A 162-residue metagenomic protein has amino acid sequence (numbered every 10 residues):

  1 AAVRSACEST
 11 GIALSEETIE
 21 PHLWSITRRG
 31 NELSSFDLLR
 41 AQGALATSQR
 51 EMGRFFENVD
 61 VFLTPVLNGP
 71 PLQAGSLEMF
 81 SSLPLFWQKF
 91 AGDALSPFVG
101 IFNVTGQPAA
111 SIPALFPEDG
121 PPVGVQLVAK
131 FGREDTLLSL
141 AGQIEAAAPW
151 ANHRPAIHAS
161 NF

Functional and structural regions predicted by a protein language model:
A1, S81-S82, V128-A129: Short, hinge-like loop/turn segments at secondary-structure boundaries
A1-G53, P65, G69, A74 (+1 more regions): Short helix-loop capping/hinge segments that flank enzyme active sites or metal/cofactor-binding pockets
A1-L14, A91-S96, F131-A146: Short, basic, helix/turn surface patches
L39-Q42, R50, F98, N103-F162: Structural helix-boundary/capping segments
T47, M79-S81, G142-Q143: Short, solvent-exposed amphipathic alpha-helical segments in soluble enzyme and RNA/protein-processing domains
D60-V61: Short, Asp-centered acidic motifs that coordinate Mg2+ and/or phosphate in catalytic or ligand-binding sites
L72-S96: Short, surface-exposed loop/helix-turn segments at secondary-structure junctions that function as lids/hinges flanking
